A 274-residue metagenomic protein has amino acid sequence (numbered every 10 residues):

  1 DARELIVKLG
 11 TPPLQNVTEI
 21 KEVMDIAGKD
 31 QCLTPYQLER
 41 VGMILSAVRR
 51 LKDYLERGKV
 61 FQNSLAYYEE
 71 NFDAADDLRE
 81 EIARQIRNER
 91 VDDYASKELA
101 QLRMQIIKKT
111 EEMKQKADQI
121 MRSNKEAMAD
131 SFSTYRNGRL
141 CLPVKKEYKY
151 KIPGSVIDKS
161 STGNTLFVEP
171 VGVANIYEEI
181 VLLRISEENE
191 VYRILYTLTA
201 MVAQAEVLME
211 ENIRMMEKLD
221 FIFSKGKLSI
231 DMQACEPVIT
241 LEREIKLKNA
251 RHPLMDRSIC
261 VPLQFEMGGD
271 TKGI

Functional and structural regions predicted by a protein language model:
D1-E89, E98, L102, A205-L208 (+2 more regions): Conserved amphipathic alpha-helical "coupling/scaffold" segments that transmit conformational changes between domains
G28-T34, E56-V60, K116-S131, S224-C235: Active-site phosphate-binding and catalytic loops of NTP-dependent enzymes
A74-R90, N175-Y196: Extended, charged coiled-coil "arm/hinge" scaffolds of SMC/Rad50-like chromosome-maintenance ATPases and other large
A100-K149: Extended, Lys/Arg-enriched charged tracts that mediate electrostatic binding to polyanionic substrates
G138, L142-K159, L166, C260: Gly/Lys-enriched N-terminal cap/neck module of very large, oligomeric protein machines
L142, V207, R214-I274: Conserved NTPase motor "head" modules and their coupling/switch loops across ABC/AAA+ ATPases, GTPases, and GHKL ATPases
T165-L166, V171: Divalent-cation-assisted or electrostatically stabilized phosphate/pyrophosphate-binding catalytic cores
R184-K218: Non-transmembrane, heptad-repeat alpha-helical coiled-coil rod segments that act as dimerization/spacing scaffolds
